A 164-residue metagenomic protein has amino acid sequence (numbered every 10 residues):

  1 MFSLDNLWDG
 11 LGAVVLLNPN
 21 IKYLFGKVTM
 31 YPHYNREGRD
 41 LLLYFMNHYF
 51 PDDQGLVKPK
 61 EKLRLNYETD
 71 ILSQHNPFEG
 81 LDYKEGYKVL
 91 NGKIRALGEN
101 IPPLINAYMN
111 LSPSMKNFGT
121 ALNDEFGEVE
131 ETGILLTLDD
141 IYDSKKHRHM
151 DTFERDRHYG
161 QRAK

Functional and structural regions predicted by a protein language model:
M1-M115: Acyl-donor binding region in acyl/amide transferases
D5, E68, E99, E125-E131 (+1 more regions): Glutamate identity and glutamate-enriched acidic tracts
K22, G38, E130, F153-R155: A generic membrane alpha-helix/interface feature
F25-G26, G133, R157: Glycine-centered flexibility motif
P32, N47-H48, D140-Y142, R155: Short, intrinsically disordered/low-complexity patches at protein termini and at juxtamembrane boundaries
L41, G133-L135, G160: Alpha-helix boundary/capping detector
I105, K116-T152: C-terminal/domain-terminus segments
E154-K164: Short, cationic low-complexity segments
